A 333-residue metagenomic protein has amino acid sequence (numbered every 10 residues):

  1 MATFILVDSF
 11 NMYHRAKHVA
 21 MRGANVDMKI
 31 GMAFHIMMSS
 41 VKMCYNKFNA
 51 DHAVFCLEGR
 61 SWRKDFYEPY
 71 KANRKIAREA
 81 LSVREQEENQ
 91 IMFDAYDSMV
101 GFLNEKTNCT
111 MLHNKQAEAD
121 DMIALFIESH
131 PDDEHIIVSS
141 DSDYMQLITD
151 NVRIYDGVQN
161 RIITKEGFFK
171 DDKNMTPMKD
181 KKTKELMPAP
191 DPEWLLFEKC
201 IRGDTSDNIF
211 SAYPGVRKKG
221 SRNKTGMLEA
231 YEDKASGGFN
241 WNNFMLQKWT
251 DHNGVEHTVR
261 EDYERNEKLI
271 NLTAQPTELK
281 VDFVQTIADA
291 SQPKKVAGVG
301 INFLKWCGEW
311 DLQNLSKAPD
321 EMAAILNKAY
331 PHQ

Functional and structural regions predicted by a protein language model:
A2, M43, K47-L57, A72-A80 (+3 more regions): Non-catalytic nucleic-acid-binding/docking modules located in mid-to-C-terminal regions of nucleic-acid enzymes
A2-V138, Q146-I163, G167-F168, N271 (+1 more regions): Noncatalytic, basic helical substrate-engagement surface that gates or grips nucleic-acid strands
